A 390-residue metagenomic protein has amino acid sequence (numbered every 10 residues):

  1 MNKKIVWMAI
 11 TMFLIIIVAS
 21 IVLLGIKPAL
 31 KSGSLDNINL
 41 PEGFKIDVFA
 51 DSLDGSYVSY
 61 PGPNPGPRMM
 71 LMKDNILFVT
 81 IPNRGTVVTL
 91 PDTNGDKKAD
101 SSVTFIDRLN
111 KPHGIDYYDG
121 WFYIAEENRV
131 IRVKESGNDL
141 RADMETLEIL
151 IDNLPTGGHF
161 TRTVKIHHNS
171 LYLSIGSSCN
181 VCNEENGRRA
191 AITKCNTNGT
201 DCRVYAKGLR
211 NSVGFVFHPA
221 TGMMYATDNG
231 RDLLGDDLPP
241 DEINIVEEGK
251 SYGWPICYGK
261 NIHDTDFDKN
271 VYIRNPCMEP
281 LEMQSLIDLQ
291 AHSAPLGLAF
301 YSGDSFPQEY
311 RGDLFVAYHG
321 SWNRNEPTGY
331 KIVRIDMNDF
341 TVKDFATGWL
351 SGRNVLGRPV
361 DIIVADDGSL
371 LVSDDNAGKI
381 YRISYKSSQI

Functional and structural regions predicted by a protein language model:
M1-I16: N-terminal Sec-pathway targeting helices
G25-E42, S56, T161, S177-N180 (+10 more regions): Beta-propeller domain segments
L30, D47-P82, S293-S302, V316-A317: Beta-strand-rich domains and repeat architectures in extracellular enzymes and scaffolds, especially beta-propellers
K45, P63-G66, K73, N83 (+10 more regions): Beta-rich catalytic cores
A50, M69-M72, D116, K165 (+3 more regions): Conserved beta-strand position repeated across blades of beta-propeller domains
A50-D54, V58-G62, V103-L109, L150-T156 (+3 more regions): Surface loop/turn motifs at the tips and blade-to-blade linkers of beta-strand repeat domains
M69-M70, I76-V79, W121-I124, L171-L173 (+3 more regions): Hydrophobic beta-strand segments that make up the repeating blades of beta-propeller and related beta-repeat
S101-S102, K111-P112, D116-Y118, E127-H167 (+3 more regions): Asp-box/WD-like beta-propeller blade repeats and closely related beta-sheet repeat scaffolds
